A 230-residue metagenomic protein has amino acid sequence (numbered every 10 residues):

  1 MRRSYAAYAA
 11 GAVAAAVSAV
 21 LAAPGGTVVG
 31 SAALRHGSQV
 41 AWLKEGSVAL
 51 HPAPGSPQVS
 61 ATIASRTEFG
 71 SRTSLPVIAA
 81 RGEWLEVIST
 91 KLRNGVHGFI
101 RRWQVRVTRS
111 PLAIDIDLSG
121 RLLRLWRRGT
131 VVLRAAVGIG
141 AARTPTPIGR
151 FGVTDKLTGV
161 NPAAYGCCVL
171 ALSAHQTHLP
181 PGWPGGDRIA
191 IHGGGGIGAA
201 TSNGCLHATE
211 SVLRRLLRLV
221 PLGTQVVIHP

Functional and structural regions predicted by a protein language model:
M1-V13: N-terminal export and membrane-targeting signals
V13-A32: Bacterial Sec-dependent signal peptides at the C-terminal "C-region" and cleavage site
V28-H36, S89-I116: Boundary regions of SH3-family modules and the immediately adjacent low-complexity/disordered segments in eukaryotic
V28-P76, R93: Beta-loop motif signature
H36, E45-S47, R72, G82-W84 (+9 more regions): Extracytoplasmic
T67-Q104: SH3/SH3-like beta-barrel superfamily modules
K91, V107-L112, A141-G152, L157-P230: Exported/periplasmic cell-wall-interacting domains
R102-I139: A structural motif detector for short, solvent-exposed N-terminal "entry" segments of globular domains
